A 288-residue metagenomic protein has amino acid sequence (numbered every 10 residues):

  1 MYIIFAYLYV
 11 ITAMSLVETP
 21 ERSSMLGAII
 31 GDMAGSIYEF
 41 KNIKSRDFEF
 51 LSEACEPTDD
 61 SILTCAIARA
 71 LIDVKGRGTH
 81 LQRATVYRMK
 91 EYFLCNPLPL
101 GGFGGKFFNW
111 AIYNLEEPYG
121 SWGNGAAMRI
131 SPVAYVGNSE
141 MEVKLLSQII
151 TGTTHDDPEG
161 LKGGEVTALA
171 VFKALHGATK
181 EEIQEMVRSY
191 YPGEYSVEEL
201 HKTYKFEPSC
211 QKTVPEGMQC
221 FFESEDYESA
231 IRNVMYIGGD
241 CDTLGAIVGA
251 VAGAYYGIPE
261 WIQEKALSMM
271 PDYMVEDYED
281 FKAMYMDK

Functional and structural regions predicted by a protein language model:
F5, T12-K288: Structured, active/binding-site neighborhoods that engage oxygen-rich ligands
